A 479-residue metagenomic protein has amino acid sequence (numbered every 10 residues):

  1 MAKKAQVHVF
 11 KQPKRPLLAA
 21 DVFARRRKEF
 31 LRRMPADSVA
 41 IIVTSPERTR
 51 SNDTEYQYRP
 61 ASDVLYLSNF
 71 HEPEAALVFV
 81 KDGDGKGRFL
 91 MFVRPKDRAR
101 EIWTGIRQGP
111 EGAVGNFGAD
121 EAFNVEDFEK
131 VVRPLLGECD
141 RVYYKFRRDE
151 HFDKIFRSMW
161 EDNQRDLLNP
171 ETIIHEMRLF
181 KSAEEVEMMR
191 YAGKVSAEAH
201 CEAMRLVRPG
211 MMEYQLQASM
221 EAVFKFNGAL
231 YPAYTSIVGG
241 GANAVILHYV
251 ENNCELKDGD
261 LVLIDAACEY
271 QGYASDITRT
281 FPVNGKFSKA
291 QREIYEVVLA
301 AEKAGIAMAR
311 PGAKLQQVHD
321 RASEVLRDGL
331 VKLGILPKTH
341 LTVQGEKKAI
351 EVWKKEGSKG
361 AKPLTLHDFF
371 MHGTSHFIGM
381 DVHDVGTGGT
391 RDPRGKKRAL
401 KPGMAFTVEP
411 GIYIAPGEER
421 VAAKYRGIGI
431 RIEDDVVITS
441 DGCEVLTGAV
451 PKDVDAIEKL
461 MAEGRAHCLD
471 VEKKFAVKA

Functional and structural regions predicted by a protein language model:
M1-A479: Active-site neighborhoods and metal-handling regions in enzymes and metal-associated proteins
